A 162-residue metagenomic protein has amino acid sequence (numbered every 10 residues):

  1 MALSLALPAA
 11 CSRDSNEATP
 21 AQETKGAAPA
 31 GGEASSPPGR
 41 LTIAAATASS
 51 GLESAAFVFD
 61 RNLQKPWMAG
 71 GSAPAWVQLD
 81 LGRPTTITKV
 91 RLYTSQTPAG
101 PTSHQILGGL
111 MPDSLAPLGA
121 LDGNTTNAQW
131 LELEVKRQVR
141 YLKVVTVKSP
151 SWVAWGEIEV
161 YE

Functional and structural regions predicted by a protein language model:
M1-A2: Sec-dependent N-terminal signal peptides
P8-A10: C-terminal motif of bacterial Sec signal peptides marking the signal peptidase cleavage site
S12-G82, Y93-P101, A120-G123, E159-E162: Disordered, acidic Ser/Thr/Pro-rich linker "stalks" and the adjacent N-terminal cap of the next globular domain
S49, G70-A75, Q96-E162: Trp- and acidic/polar-enriched beta-sheet ligand-binding modules for extracellular glycan and matrix recognition
